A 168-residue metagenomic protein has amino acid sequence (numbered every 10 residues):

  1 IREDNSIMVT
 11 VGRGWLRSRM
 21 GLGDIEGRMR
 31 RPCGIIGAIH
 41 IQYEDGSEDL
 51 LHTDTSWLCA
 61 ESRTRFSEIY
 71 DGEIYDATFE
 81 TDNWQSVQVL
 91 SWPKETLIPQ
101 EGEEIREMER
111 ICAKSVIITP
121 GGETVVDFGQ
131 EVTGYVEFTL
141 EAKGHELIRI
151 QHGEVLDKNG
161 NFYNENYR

Functional and structural regions predicted by a protein language model:
I1-R168: Extracellular/oxidizing-compartment recognition motifs
